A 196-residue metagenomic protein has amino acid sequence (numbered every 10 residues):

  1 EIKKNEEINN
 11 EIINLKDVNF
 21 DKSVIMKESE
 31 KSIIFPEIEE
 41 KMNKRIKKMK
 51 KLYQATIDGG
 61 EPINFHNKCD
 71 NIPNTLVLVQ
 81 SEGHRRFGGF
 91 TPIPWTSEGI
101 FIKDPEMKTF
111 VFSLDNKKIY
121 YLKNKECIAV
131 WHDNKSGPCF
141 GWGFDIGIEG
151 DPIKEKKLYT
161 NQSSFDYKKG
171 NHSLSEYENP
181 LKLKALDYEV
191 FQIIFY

Functional and structural regions predicted by a protein language model:
E1-Y196: Phosphate-recognition beta-domain surfaces
